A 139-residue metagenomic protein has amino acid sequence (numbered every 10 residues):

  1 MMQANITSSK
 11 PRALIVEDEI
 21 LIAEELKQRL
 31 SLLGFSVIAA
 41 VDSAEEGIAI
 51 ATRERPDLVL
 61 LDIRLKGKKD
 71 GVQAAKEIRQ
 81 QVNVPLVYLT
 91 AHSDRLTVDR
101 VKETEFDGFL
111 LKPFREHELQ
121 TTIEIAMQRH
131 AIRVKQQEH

Functional and structural regions predicted by a protein language model:
M1-L14, M127-E138: Non-catalytic signal-transmission and effector/linker regions of two-component phosphorelay proteins
K10, R55-D57, Q80-V87: His-Asp phosphorelay/catalytic-motif detector in bacterial-type signaling
P11, E19-A39, A44-E45: Two-component/phosphorelay signaling modules centered on CheY-like receiver
A44-T52, Q120: Alpha2 helix of the CheY-like receiver
D62-I63, T90: Active-site residues of response regulator receiver
K69-Q73, Q80, V87, S93-L111 (+1 more regions): Alpha4 helix (beta4-alpha4-beta5 surface) of REC/receiver domains from two-component response regulators
L96, F114-E124, A131: C-terminal output helix
